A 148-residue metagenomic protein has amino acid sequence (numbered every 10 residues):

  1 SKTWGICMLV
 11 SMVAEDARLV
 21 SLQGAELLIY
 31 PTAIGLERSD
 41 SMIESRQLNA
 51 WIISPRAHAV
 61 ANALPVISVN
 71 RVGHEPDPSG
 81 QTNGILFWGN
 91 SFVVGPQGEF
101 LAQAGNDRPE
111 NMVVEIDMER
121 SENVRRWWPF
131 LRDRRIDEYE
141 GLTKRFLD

Functional and structural regions predicted by a protein language model:
S1, P96-G98, D117-E119: Short loop segments at secondary-structure junctions
S1-T3, V10-E15, L19-L22, S121-D148: Cysteine/selenocysteine-centered motifs that mediate thiol-based redox chemistry or coordinate metal-sulfur cofactors
G5, I52, G89, W128-P129: Short linear interaction motif-like sites in intrinsically disordered regions of transcription factors
G5-C7, M112: Short beta-strand segments
C7-L9, M42-I43: Flexible, glycine/proline-enriched loop segments at strand-loop-helix junctions that form or flank small-ligand binding
A14-N111: CN hydrolase (nitrilase-like) catalytic-core segments centered on the catalytic cysteine and neighboring Lys/Glu
R46-N49, I53, E119-E122, D137: Generic alpha-helical secondary structure signal
R108-R125: A short, polar/charged loop-to-alpha-helix boundary motif
